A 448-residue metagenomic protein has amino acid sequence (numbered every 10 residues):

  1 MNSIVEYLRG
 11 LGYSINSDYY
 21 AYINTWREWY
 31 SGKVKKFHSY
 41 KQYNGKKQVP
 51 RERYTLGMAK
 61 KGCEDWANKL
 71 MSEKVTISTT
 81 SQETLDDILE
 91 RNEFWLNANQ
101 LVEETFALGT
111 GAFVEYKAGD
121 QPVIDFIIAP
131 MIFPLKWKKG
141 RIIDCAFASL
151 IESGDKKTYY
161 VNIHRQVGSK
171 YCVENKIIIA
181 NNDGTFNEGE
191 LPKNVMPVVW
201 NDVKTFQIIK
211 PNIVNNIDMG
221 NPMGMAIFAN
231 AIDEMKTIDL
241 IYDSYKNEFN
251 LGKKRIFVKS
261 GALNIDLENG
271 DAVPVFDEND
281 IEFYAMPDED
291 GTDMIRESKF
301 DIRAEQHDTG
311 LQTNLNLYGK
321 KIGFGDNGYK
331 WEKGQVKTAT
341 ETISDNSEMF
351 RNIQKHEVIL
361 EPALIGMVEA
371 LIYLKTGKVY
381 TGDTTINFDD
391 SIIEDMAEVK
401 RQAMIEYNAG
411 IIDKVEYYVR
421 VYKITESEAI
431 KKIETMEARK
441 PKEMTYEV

Functional and structural regions predicted by a protein language model:
M1-I127, M131-K136, G140-I142, V448: Extended, helix-rich architectural segments
G12, N16, A118, A262-N279 (+2 more regions): Charge-rich, acidic-biased intrinsically disordered regions
N16-Y22, Y30, D308, N327-W331 (+3 more regions): Extended hydrophobic-aromatic, low-complexity segments
L85, L315, V368, K414-V415: Generic structural marker for isolated residues within well-ordered, non-membrane alpha-helices of soluble domains
W95-V114, K246-K253, K299-E394, Y407: C-terminal amphipathic alpha-helical
A112-G224: Extended, regular secondary-structure scaffolds
N194-S344, N387: Extended, charged amphipathic alpha-helical segments
D293, M404-V448: Activation/maturation switch segments at domain boundaries
